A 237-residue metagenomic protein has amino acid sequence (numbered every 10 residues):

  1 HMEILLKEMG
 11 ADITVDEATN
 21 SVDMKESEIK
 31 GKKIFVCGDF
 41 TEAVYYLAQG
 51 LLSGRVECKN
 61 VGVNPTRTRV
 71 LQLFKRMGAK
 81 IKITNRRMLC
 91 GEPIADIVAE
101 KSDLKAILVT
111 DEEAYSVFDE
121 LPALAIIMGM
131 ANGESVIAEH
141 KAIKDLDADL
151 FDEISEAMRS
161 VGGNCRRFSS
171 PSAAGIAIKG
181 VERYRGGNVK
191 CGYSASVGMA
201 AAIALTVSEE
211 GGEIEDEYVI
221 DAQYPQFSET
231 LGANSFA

Functional and structural regions predicted by a protein language model:
H1-A237: Short, structured segments at the rim of ligand-binding sites
